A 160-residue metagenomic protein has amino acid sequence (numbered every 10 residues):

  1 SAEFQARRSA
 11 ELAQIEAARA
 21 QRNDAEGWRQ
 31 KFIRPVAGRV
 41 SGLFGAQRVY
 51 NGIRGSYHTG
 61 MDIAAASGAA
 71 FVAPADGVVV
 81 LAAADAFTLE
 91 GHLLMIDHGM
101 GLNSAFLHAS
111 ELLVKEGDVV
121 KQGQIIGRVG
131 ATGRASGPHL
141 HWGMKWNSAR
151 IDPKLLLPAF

Functional and structural regions predicted by a protein language model:
S1-E90: Surface-exposed, glycine-biased beta-strand/turn segments
L43-G45, D76, H98-G99, A109 (+2 more regions): Generic beta-structure capping elements
V49, A66-G68, V114, R134 (+1 more regions): Short capping/connector residues at structural and topological boundaries
M61, A69, S104, L112 (+2 more regions): Glycine-centered loop/turn positions within well-structured domains that cap or flank conserved ligand/cofactor-binding
A70-L81, E111-V129: Short, well-structured beta-strand-loop connectors
P74-L113, P138-H139: Zn2+-dependent peptidoglycan hydrolase active-site motif and core
H92-D97, L102, D118-F160: Conserved, short, structured surface segments that act as functional micro-motifs
